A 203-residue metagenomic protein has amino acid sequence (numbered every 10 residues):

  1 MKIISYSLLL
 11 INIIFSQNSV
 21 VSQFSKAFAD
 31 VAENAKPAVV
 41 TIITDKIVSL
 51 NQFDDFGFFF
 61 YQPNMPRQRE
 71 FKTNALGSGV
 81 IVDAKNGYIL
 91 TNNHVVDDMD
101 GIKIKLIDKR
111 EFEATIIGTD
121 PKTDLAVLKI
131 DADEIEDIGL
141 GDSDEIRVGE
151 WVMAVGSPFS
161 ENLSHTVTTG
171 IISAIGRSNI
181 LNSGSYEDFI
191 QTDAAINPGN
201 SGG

Functional and structural regions predicted by a protein language model:
M1-L9: Sec-dependent signal peptide recognition, specifically the positively charged N-region followed immediately by
L9-Q17: Hydrophobic h-region of N-terminal signal peptides that target proteins for export in Gram-negative bacteria
Q17-G203: Serine-dependent protease modules
